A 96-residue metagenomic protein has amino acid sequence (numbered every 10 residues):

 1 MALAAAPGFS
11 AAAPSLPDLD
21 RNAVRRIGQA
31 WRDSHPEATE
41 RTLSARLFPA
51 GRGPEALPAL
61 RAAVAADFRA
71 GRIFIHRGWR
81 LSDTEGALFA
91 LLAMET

Functional and structural regions predicted by a protein language model:
M1-A13: N-terminal export signals
A11-T96: Extracytoplasmic/lumenal soluble domains of exported proteins with redox or metal-associated functions
